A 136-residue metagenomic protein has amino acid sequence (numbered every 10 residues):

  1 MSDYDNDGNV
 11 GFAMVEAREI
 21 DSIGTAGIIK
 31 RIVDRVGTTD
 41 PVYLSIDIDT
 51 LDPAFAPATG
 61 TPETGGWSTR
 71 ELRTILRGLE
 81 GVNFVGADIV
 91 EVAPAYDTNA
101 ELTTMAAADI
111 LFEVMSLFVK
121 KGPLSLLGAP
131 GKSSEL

Functional and structural regions predicted by a protein language model:
M1-L136: Conserved alpha-helical scaffold segments that buttress catalytic/binding sites
